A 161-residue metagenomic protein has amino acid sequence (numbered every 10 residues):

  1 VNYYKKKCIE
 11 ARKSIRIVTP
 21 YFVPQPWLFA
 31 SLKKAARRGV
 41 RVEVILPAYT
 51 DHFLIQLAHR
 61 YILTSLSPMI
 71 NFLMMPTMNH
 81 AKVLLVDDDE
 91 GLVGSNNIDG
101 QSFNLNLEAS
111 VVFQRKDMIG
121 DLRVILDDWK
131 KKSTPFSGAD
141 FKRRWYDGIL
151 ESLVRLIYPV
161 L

Functional and structural regions predicted by a protein language model:
V1: Active-site cores of enzymes that catalyze phosphoryl transfer or operate on phosphate-rich substrates
Y4-K6, L73-M74: Short, flexible, glycine/charge-rich loop motifs used to bind or transfer phosphoryl groups or to couple energy/partner
K5-S14: Secondary-structure "cap/kink" motif recognition
S14-R16, Y21-L161: PLD/PLD-like phosphodiesterase catalytic module centered on the HKD motif
